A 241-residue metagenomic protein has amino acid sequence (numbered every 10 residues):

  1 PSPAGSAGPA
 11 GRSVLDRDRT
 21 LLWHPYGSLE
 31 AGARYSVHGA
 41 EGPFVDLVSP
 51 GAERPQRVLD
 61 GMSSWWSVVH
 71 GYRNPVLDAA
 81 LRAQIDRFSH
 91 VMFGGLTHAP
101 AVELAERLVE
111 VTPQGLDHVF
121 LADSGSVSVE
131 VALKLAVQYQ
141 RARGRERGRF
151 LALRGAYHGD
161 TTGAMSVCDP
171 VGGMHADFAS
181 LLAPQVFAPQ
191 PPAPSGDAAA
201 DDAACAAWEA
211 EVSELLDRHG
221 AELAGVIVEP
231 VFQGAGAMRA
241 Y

Functional and structural regions predicted by a protein language model:
P1-H118: N-terminal glycine-rich, Lys/His-bearing helix-loop that initiates the first secondary-structure elements of many
T20-W23, W65-W66, Q140, F178 (+1 more regions): Tryptophan-centered motif/residue detector
D60, Q84, E130, H158 (+1 more regions): Acidic active-site catalytic centers that drive phospho-/nucleotidyl reactions and related ester hydrolyses
S64, A156, P230-Q233: Short glycine-rich anion-binding loops that position phosphate/pyrophosphate groups of nucleotides and phosphorylated
S67-H70, P194-S195, Q233-M238: Short, small-residue-enriched loops and turns at beta-alpha junctions that line or gate enzyme active sites
E106-G225: PLP-dependent aspartate aminotransferase-fold enzymes
A204-E211, V231-Y241: Active-site core of PLP-dependent enzymes with the aminotransferase class I/II
H219-A237: Short acidic, glycine-rich surface-loop motifs adjacent to enzyme active sites
